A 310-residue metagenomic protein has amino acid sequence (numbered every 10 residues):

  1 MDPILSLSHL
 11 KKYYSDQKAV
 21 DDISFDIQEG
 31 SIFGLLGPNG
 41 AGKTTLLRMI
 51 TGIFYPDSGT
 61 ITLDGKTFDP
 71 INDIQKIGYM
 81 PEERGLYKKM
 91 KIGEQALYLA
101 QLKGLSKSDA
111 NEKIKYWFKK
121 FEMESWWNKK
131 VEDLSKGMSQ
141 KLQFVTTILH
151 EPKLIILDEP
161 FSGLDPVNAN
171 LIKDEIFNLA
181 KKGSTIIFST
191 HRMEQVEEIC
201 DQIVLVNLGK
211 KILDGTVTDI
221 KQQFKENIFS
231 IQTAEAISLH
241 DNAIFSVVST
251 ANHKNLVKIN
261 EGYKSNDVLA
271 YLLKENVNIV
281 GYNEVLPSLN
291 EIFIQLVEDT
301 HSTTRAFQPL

Functional and structural regions predicted by a protein language model:
M1-K11, D299-L310: ABC-family P-loop ATPase nucleotide-binding domain
D2-L5, K12-N207, L213: ABC transporter nucleotide-binding domains
L86, L105, I212, I220 (+2 more regions): Flexible, glycine-rich phosphate/dinucleotide-binding loops and adjacent beta-alpha linkers at cofactor/substrate
Q95, S139, E235-S238, R305-L310: Short, basic, helix/turn surface patches
K173-I259: ABC transporter nucleotide-binding domain
I228-D299: Short, charged/small-residue-rich alpha-helical element at the C-terminal edge of ABC transporter nucleotide-binding
